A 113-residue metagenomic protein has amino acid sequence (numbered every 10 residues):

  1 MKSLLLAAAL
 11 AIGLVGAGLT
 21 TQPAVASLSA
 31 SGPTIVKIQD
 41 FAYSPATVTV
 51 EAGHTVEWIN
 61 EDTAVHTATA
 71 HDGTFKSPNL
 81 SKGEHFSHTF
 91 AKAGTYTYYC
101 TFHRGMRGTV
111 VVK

Functional and structural regions predicted by a protein language model:
K2-K113: Extracytoplasmic copper-binding redox domains, predominantly the cupredoxin/blue-copper superfamily
